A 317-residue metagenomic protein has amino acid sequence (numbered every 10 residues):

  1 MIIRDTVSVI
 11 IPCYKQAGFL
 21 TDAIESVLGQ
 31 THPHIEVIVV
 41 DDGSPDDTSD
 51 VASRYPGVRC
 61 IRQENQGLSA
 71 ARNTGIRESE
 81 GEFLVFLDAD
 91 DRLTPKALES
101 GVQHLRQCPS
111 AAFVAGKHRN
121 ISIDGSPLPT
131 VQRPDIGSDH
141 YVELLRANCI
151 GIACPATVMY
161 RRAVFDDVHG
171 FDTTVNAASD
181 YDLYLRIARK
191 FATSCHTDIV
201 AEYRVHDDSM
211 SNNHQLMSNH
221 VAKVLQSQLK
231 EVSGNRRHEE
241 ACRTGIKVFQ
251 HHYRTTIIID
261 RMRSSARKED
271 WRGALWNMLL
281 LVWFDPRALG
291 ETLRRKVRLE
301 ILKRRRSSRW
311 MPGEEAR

Functional and structural regions predicted by a protein language model:
M1-L28: N-proximal low-complexity "stem/linker" segments adjacent to membrane-targeting elements
V9, T130, P134-A222: Conserved nucleotide-sugar donor-binding catalytic segment
G18-T21, S44-R54, R92, K96: Acidic helix N-cap motif at the loop->helix transition within catalytic regions of sugar-transfer enzymes
S26, P33, D41-D50, D88: A conserved acidic beta->alpha catalytic loop
Q63-S79, S100, L144-L145, P155: Glycine-rich, basic loop-to-helix element that forms the pyrophosphate-binding segment of sugar-nucleotide handling
L84: Short aromatic/hydrophobic "clamp" motif used to bind/position activated sugar donors
K96-P129: Conserved donor NDP-sugar-binding/catalytic core segment of glycosyltransferases
V205-R317: C-terminal subregions of glycosyltransferases and related glycan-biosynthesis enzymes
